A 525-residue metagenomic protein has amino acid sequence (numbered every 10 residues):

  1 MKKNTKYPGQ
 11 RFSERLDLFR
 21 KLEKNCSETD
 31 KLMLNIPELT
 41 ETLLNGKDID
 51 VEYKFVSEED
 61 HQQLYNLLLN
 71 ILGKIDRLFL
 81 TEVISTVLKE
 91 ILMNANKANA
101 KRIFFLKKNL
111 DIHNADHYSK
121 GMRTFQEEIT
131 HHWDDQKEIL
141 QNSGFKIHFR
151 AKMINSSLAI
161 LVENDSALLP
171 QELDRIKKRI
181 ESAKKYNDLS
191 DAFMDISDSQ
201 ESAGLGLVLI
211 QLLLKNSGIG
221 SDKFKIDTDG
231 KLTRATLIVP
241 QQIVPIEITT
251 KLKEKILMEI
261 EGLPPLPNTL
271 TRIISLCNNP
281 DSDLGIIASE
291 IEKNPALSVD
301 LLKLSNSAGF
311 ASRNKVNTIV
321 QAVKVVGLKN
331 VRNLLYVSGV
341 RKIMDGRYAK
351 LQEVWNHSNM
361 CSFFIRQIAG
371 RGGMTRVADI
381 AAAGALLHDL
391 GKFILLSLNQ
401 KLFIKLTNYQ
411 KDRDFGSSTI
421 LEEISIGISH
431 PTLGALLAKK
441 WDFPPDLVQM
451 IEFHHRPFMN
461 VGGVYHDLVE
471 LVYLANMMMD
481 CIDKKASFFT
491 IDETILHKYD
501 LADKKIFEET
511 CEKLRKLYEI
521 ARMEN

Functional and structural regions predicted by a protein language model:
M1-N35, E181-K215, G220-R332, N525: Non-catalytic interface/linker regions that flank or bridge core catalytic/transmembrane domains
K2-S143, Q242-I274: Bergerat-fold GHKL ATPase/HATPase_c domain
V56-L64, E172, S202-G206, H357 (+1 more regions): Phosphate/oxyanion-binding active-site loops and adjacent basic polyanion-contact surfaces
F105-D111, Q400-D412: Post-HEXXH active-site segment of zinc metalloproteases
F105-L205: Glycine-rich/acidic phosphate-handling loop/turn and adjacent ATP-lid/helix of nucleotide-binding kinase/ATPase domains
D191, Y409-T419: Short glycine/proline- and charge-enriched loop/turn segments that cap or connect secondary-structure elements
P245-L402, S418-H430, L436-L447, I451-F489: Conserved alpha-helical "signature site" that marks functionally important helical segments or helix/loop junctions
E470, M477, T490-N525: Terminal helices and disordered tails flanking the catalytic cores of nucleotide-processing hydrolases
